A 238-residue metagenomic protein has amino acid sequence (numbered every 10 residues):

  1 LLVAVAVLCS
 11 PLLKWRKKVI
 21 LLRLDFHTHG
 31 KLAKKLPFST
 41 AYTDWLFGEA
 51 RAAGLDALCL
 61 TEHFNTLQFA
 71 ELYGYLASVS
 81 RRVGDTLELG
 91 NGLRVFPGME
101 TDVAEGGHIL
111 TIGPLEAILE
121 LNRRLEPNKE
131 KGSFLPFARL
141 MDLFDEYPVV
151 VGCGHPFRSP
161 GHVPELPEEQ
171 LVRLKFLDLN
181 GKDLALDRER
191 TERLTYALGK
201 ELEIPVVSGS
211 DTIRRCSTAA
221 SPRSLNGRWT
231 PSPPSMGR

Functional and structural regions predicted by a protein language model:
V3-A6: Compositionally biased low-complexity segments, especially N-terminal hydrophobic helices that form the hydrophobic
C9-L36, T40, D44-G48, G54 (+4 more regions): Charged catalytic cores and adjacent phosphate/nucleic-acid-binding surfaces used for phosphate/nucleic-acid chemistry
L46-A70, V150-G152: Divalent metal-dependent hydrolysis catalytic cores, especially in the metallo-beta-lactamase
Y73, P136-G152, L194-L202: Surface-exposed amphipathic alpha-helices with a cationic face
S78-G92: Short mixed-charge
L93-A104: Glycine-rich, aromatic-flanked loop segments that form ligand/cofactor-binding clefts across common enzyme folds
I109-P148: Binuclear metal-dependent hydrolase catalytic cores centered on His/Asp/Glu-rich metal-binding motifs
